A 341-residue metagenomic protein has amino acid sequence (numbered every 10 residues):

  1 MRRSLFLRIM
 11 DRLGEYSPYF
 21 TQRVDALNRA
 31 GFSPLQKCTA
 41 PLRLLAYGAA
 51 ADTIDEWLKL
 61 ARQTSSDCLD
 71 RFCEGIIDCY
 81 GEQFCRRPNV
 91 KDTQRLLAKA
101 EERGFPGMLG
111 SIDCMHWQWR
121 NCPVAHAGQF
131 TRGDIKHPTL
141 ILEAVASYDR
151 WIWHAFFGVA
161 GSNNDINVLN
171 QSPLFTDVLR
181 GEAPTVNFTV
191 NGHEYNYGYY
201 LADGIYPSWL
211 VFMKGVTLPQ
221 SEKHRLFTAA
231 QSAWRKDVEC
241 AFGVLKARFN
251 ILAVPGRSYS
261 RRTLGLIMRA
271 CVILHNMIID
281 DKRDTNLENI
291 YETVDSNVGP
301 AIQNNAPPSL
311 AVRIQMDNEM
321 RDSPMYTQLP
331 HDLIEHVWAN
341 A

Functional and structural regions predicted by a protein language model:
M1-A341: Short, polybasic Lys/Arg-rich linear motifs in disordered N-terminal/cytosolic regions
